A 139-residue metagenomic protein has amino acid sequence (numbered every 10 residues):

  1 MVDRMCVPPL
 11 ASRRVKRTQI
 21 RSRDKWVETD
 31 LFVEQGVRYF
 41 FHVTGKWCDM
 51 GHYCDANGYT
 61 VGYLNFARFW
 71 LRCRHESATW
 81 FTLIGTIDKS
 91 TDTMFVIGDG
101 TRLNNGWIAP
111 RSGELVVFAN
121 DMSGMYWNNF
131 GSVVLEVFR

Functional and structural regions predicted by a protein language model:
M1-R139: Acidic, Ser/Thr/Pro
